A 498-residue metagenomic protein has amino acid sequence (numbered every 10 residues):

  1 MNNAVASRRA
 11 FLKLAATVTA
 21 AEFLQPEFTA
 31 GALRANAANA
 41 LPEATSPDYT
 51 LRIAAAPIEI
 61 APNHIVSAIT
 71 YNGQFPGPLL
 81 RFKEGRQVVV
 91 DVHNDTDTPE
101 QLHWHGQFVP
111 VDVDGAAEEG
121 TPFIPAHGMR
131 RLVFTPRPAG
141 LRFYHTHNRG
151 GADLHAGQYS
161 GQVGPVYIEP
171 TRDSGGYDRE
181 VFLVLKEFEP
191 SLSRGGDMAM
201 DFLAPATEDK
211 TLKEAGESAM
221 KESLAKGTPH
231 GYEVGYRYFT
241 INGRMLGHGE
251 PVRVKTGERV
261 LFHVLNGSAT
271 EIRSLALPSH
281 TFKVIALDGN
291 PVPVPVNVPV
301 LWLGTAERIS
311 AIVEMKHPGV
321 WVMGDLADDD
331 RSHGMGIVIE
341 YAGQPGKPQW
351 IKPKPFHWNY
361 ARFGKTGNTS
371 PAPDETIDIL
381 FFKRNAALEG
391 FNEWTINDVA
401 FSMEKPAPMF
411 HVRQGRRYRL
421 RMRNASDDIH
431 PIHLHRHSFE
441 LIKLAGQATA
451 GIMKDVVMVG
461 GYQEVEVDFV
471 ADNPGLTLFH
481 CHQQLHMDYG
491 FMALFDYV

Functional and structural regions predicted by a protein language model:
N2-V5, A15-V18, E22-T305, A311 (+5 more regions): Histidine-centered copper-binding motifs that mark active-site loops of extracellular/periplasmic copper enzymes
L141-F143, L261, V320-V322, R419 (+1 more regions): Short, conserved beta-strand segments of beta-strand-rich sandwich/propeller modules, principally
A152-D153, G319-E340, H482, M487-G490: Terminal connector regions
H263-G267, R273-P278, A311-E314, V322-D328 (+5 more regions): A structural feature that tracks compact, well-ordered secondary-structure segments with a strong bias toward
P278-P291, N397-V399, A425-I452, Q484-D488 (+1 more regions): Active/binding-pocket-proximal capping segment
I377, K383-E389, I396-N397, F401-D427: C-terminal structural cap/anchor segments
L441-D472: C-terminal soluble interaction/assembly domains
G460-V498: TerminUS-proximal long segments
